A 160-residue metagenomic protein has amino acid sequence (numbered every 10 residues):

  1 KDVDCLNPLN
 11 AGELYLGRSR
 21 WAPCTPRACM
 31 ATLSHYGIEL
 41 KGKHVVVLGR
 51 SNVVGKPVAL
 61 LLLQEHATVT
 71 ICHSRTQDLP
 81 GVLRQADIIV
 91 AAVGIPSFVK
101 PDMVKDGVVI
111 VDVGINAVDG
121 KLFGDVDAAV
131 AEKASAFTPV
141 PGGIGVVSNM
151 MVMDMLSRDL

Functional and structural regions predicted by a protein language model:
K1-L14, V111-L160: Rossmann-fold NAD(P)-binding glycine/threonine-rich loop
S19-K105, V109, K121-F123, D127-A128 (+1 more regions): Glycine-rich phosphate/diphosphate-binding loop of Rossmann-like nucleotide-binding domains
